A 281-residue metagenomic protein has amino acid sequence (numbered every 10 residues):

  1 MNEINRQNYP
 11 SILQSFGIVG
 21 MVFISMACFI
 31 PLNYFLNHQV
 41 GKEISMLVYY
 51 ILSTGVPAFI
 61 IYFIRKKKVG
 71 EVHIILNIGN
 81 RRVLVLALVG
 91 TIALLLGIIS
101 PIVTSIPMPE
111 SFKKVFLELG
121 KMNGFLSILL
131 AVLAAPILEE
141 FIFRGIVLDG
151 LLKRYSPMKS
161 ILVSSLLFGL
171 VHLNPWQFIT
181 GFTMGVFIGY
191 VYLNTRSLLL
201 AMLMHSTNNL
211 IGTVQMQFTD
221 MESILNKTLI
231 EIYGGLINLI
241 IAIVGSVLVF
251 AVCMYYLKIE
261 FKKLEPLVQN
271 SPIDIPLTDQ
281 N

Functional and structural regions predicted by a protein language model:
M1-Y9: Short, Lys/Arg-rich, polar N-terminal cytosolic tail immediately upstream of the first transmembrane signal-anchor
I12-G20, L47-V48, L84-A87, F125 (+5 more regions): Hydrophobic alpha-helical transmembrane segments
I18-K66: Alpha-helical transmembrane segments in multi-pass membrane proteins
A27-I30, Q177-Y233: Functionally important transmembrane alpha-helices
I44, G70-A135, D149, K153 (+1 more regions): Juxtamembrane helix-loop-helix connectors linking adjacent transmembrane helices in multi-pass membrane enzymes
I51, I128-L133, I137, L162-L166 (+6 more regions): Residue-level signature of the transmembrane alpha-helical core of multi-pass small-molecule transporters
L138-V163, Y190-S197: Membrane-interface helix/loop boundary segments of multi-pass membrane proteins
N208-N281: C-terminal membrane module of polytopic membrane proteins
